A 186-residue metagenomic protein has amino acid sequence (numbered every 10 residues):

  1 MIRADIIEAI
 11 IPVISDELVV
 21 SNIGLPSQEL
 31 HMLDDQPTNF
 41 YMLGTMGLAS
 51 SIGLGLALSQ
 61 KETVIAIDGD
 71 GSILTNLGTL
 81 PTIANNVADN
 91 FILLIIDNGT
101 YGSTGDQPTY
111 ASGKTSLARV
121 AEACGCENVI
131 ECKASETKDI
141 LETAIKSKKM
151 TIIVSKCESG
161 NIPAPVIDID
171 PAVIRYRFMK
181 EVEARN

Functional and structural regions predicted by a protein language model:
I2-S15: Active-site pocket-lining segments that scaffold enzyme catalytic pockets across diverse folds
A4-D5, E29-I174: Thiamine diphosphate
E17, K148, R185-N186: Short secondary-structure junctions and interdomain/linker hinges
E17-D35: Acidic-glycine-rich active-site phosphate/pyrophosphate-binding loop
Y176-N186: Short, flexible loop segments at boundaries between secondary-structure elements
